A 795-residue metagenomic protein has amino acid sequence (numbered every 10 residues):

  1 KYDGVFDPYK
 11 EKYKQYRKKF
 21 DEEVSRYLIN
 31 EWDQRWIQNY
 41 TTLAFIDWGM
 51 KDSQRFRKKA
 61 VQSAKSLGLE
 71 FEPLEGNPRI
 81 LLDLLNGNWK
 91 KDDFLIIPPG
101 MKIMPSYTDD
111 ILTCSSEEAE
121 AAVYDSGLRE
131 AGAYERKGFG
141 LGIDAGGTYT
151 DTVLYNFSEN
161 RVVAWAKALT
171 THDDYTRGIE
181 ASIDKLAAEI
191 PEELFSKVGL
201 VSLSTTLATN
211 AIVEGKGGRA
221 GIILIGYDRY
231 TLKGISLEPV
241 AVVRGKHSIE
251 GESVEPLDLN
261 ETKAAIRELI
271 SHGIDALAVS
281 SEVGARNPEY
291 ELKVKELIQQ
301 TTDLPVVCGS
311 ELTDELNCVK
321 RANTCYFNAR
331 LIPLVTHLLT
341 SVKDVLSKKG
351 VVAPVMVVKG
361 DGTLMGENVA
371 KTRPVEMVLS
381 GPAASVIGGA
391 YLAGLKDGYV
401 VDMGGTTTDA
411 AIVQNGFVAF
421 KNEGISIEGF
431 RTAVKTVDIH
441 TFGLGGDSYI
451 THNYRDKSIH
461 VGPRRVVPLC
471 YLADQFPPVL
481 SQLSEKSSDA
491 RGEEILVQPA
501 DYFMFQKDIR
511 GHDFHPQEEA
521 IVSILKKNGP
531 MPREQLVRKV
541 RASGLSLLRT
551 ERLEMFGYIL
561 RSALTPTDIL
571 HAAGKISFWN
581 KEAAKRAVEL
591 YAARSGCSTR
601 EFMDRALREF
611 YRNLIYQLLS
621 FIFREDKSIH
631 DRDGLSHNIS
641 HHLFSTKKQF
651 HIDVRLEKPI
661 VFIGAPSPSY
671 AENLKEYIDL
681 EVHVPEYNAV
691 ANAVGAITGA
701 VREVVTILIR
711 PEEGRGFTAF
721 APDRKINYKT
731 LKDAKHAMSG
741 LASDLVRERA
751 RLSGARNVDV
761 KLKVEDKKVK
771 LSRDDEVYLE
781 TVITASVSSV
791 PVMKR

Functional and structural regions predicted by a protein language model:
Y2-A119, V123: N-terminal polar alpha-helical/low-complexity "assembly arms" that mediate subunit docking, oligomerization
S116-V123, G127-R795: N-terminally biased helix-coil "hinge/interface" segments that flank
